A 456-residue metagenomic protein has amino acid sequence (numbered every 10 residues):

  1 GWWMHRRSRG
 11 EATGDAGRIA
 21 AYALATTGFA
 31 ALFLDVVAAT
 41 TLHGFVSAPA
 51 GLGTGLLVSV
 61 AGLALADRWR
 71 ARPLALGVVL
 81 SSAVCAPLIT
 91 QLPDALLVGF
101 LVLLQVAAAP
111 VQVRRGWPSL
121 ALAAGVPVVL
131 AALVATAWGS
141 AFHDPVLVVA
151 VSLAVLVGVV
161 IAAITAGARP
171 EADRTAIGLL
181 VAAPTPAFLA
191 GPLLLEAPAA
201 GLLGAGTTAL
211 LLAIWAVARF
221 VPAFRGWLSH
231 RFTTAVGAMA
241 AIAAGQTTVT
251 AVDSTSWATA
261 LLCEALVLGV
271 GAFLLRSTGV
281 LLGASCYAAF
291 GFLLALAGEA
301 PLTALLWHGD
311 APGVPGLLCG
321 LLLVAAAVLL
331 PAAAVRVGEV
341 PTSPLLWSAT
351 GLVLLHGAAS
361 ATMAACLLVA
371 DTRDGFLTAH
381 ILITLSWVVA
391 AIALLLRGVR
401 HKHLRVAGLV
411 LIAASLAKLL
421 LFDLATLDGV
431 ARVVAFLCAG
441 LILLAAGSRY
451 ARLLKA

Functional and structural regions predicted by a protein language model:
G1-L385, L394-R405, A417-A456: Extended, compositionally biased regions that are outside compact catalytic cores
I412-L416: Pro/Ser/Thr/Gly-rich intrinsically disordered low-complexity regions
